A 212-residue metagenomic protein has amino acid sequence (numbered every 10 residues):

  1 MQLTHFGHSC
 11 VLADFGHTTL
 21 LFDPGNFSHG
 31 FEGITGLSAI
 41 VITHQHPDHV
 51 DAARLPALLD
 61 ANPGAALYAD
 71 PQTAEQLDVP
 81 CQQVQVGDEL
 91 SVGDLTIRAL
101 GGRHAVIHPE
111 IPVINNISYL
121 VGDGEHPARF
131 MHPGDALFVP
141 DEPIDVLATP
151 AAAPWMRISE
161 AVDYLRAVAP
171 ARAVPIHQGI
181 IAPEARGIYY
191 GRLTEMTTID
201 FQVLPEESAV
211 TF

Functional and structural regions predicted by a protein language model:
M1-T35, Q83-P143, W155, E160 (+1 more regions): Core dinuclear metal-dependent hydrolase active-site scaffold
M1-T4, D78-E89, V162, R166 (+1 more regions): Binuclear metal-ion centers of metallo-dependent hydrolases, dominated by the metallo-beta-lactamase
L20-L21, V41, Y68, H132 (+2 more regions): Structural motif
F27-A69, D145-A148: Active-site metal-binding motif and surrounding structural segment of the metallo-beta-lactamase
H46, Q72-T73, R103, L137 (+2 more regions): Catalytic metal-binding/acid-base residues of hydrolase active sites
H49-A52, R157, P183-E184: Conserved alpha/beta-hydrolase "acid-adjacent" motif
A53-A61, E160-Y164, Y189: A short acidic, amphipathic alpha-helical/loop segment
P63-P71, R172-G179: Short internal beta-strands
